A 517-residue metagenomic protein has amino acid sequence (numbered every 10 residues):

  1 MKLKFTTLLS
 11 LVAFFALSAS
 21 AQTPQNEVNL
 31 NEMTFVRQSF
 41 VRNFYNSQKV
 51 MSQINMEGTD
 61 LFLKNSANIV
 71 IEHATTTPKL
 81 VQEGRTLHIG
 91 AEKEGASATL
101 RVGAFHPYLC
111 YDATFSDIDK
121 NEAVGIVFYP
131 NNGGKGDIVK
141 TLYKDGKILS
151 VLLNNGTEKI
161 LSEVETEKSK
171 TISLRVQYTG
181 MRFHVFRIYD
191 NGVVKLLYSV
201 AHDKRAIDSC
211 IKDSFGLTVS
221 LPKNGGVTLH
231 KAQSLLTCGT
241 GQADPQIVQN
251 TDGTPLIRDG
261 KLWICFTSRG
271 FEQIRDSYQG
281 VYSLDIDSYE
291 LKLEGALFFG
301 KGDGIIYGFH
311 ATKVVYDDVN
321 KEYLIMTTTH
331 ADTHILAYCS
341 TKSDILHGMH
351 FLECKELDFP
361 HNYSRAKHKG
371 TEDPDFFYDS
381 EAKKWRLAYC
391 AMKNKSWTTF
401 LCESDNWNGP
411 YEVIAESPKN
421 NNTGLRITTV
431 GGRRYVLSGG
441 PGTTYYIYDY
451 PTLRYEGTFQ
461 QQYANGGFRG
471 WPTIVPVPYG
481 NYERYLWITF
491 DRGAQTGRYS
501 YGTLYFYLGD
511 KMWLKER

Functional and structural regions predicted by a protein language model:
M1-P24: Bacterial Sec-dependent N-terminal signal peptides
Q22-R517: Carbohydrate-active catalytic/glycan-binding domains of CAZyme proteins, especially the secreted or lumenal ectodomains
